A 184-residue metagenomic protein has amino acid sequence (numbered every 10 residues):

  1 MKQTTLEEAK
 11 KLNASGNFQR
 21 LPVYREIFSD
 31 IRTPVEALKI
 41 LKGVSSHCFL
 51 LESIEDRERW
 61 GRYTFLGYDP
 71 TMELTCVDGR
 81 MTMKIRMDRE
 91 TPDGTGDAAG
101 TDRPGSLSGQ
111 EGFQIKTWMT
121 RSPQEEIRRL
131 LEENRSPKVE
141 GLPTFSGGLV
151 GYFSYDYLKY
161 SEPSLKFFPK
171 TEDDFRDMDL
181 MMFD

Functional and structural regions predicted by a protein language model:
M1-D184: Signature of the chorismate-utilizing enzyme
